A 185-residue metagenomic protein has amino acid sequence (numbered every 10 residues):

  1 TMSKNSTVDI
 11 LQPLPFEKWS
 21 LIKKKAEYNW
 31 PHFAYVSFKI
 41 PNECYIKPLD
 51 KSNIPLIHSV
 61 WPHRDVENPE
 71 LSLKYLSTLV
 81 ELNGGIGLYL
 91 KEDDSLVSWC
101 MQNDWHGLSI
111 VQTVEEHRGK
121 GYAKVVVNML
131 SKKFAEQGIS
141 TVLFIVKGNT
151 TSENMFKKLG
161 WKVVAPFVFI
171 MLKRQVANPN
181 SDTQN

Functional and structural regions predicted by a protein language model:
T1-S3, K24-D50, K74, V168-L172: Acyl-donor-binding surface of acyltransferase catalytic domains
S3-I22, C44-L56: A short beta-loop-alpha structural element at the N-terminal edge of CoA-dependent acyl/N-acetyltransferase catalytic
K24, F144, G160-N178: Conserved catalytic-core motifs of GNAT/GCN5-like acyltransferases
W30-I40, E81-S98: Conserved beta-hairpin
I86, V97-Q102, H106, V111: Conserved GNAT-family N-acetyltransferase fold
I110-V125, Q137, G148-T150: Conserved glycine-rich acetyl-CoA-binding loop
K124, K147-A165: Conserved active-site alpha-helix within GNAT-family acetyltransferase domains
F134-V146: Conserved GNAT acetyl-CoA-binding A-motif
